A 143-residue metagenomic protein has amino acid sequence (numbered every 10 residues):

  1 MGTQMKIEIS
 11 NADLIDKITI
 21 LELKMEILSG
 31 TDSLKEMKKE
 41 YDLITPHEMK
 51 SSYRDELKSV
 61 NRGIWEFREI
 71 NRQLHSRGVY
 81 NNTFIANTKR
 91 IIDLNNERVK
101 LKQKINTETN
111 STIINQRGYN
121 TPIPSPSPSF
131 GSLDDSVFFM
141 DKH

Functional and structural regions predicted by a protein language model:
G2-H143: Extended, charge-rich alpha-helical interface modules
